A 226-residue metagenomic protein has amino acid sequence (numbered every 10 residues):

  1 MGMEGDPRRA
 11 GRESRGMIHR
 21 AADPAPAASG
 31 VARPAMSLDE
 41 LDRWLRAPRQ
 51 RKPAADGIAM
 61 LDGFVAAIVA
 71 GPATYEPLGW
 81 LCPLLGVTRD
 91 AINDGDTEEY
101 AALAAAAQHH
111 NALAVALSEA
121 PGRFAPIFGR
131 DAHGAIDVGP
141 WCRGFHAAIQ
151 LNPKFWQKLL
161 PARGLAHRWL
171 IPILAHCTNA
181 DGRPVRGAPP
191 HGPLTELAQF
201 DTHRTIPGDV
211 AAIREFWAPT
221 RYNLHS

Functional and structural regions predicted by a protein language model:
M1-S226: Domain-length accessory/inserted modules outside core catalytic folds
